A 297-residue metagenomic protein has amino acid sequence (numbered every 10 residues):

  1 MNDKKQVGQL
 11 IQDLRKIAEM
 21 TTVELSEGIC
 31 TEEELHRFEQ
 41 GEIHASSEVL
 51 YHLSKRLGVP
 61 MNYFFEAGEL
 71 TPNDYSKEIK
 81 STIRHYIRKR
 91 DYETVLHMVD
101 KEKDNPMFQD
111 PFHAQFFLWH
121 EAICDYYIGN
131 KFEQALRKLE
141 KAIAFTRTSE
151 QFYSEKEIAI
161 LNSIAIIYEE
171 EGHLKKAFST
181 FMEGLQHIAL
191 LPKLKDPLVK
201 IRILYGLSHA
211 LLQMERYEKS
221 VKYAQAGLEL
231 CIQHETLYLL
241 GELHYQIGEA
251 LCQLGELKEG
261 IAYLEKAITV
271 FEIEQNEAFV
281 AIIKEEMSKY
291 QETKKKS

Functional and structural regions predicted by a protein language model:
M1-I17: A short, Lys/Arg-rich alpha-helix, primarily the initiator
A18-R37: Short alpha-helical DNA-recognition segment
E48-Y63: DNA major-groove recognition helix of helix-turn-helix/homeodomain DNA-binding modules
D74, H113, F152-K156, K176 (+5 more regions): Structural signature of alpha-solenoid helical repeat junctions
K77, F116, A159, K200-R202 (+3 more regions): Residue register of alpha-helical TPR repeats
K89, I128-G129, E171, M214 (+4 more regions): Structural motif corresponding to the intra-repeat A-B loop/turn of tetratricopeptide repeats
L96-P106, E140-T148, M182-K193, Q225-T236 (+1 more regions): Amphipathic alpha-helical segments of tetratricopeptide repeats
